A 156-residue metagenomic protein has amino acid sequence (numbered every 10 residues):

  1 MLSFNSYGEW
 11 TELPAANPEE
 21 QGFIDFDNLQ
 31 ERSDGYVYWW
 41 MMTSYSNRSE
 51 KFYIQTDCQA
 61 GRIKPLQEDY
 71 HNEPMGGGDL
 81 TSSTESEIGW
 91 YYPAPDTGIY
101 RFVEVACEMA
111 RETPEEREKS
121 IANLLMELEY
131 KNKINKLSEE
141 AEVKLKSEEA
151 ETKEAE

Functional and structural regions predicted by a protein language model:
M1-S3: Bacterial N-terminal signal peptides
S6-E156: N-terminal secretory-pathway/extracellular module detecting exported/lumenal segments and adjacent signal-anchor/first
